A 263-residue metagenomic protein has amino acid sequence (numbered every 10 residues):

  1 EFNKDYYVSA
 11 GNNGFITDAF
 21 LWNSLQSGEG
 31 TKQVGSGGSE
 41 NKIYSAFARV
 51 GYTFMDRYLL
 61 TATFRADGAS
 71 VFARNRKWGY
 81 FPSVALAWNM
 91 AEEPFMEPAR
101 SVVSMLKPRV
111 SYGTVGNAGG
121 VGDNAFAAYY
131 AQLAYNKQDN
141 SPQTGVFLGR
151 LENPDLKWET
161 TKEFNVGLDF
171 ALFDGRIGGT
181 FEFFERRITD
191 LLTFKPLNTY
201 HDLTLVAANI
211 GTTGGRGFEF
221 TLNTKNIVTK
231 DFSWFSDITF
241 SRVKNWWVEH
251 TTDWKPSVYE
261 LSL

Functional and structural regions predicted by a protein language model:
E1-L263: Extracellular/periplasmic, surface-exposed regions of secreted and cell-surface proteins
